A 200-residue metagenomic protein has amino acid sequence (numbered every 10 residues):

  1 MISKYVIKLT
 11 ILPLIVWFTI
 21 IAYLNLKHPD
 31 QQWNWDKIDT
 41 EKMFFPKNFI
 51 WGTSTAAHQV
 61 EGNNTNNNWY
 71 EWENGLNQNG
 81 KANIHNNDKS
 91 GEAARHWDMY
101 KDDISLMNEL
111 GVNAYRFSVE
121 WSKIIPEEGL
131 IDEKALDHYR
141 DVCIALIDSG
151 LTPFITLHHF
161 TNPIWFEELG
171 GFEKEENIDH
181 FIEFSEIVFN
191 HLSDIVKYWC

Functional and structural regions predicted by a protein language model:
M1-L14: N-terminal Sec-pathway targeting helices
L9, Q78-D88, E128-G129, K134: Solvent-exposed, charged interface segments at domain starts and junctions
L12, S54-A56, S118-S122: Acidic/polar N-terminal loop/beta-strand segments that form early-domain functional surfaces
I15-Y23: Hydrophobic alpha-helical membrane-insertion segments, chiefly the h-region of N-terminal signal peptides
N25-V112: N-terminal carbohydrate-binding accessory modules
G62-N64, Y100, I104-C200: Substrate-binding cleft and catalytic face of glycoside hydrolase catalytic domains, especially the flexible beta-alpha
